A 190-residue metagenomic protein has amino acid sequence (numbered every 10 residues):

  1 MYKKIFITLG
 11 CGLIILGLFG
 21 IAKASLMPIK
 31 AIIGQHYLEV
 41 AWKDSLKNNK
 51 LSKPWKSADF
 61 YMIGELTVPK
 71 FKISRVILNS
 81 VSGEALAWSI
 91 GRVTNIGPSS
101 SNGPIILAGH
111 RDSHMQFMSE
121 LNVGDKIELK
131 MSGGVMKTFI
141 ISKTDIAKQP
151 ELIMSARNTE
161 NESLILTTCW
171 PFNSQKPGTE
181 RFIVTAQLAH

Functional and structural regions predicted by a protein language model:
M1-I5: Positively charged n-region of N-terminal signal peptides that target proteins for export
I7-H190: Solvent-exposed, non-transmembrane regions of membrane-associated and secreted proteins
